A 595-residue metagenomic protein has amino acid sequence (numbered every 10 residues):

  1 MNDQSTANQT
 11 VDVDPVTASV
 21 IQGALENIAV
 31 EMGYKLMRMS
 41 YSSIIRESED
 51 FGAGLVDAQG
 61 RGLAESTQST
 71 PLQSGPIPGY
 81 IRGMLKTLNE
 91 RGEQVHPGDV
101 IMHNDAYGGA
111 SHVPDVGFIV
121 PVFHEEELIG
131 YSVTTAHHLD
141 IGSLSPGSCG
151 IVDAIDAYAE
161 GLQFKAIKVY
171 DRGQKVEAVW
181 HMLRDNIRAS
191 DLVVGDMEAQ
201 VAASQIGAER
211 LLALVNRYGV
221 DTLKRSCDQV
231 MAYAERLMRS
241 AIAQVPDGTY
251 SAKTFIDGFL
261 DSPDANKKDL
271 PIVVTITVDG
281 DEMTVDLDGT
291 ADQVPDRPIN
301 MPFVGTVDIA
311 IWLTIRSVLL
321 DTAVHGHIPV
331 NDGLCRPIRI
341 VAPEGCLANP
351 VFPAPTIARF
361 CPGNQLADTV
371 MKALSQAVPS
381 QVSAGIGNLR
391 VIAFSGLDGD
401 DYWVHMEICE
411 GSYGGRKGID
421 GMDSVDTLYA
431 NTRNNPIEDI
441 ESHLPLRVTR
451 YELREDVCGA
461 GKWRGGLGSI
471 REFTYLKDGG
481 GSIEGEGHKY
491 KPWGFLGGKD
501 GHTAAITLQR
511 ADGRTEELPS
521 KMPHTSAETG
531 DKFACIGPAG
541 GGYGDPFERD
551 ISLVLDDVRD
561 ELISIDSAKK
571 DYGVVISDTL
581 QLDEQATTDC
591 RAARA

Functional and structural regions predicted by a protein language model:
N2-H124, L128-A595: Glycine/proline-enriched, intrinsically flexible loops and inter-domain linkers
